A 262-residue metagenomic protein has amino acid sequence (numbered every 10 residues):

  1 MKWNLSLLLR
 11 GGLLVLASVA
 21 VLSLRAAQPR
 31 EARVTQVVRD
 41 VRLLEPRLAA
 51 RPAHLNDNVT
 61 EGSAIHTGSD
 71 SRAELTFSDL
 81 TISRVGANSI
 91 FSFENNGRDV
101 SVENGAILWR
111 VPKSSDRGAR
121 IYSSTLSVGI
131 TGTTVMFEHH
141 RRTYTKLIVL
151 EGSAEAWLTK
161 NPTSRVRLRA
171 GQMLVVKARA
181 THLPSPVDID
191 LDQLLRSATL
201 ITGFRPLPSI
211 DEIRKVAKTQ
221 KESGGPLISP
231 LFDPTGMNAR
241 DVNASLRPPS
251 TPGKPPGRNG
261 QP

Functional and structural regions predicted by a protein language model:
K2-G12, L24-P29, A50-L55, R141-K146 (+1 more regions): C-terminal interaction modules
Q28-L44: Short N-terminal segments immediately surrounding and downstream of signal-peptide cleavage
V38-V41, D70-A73, T133-V135, A154: Generic short beta-strand segments
E45-G62, H66-S71, G86-A87, G132: N-terminal post-signal-peptidase region of extra-cytosolic proteins
R47, A53, V59-E61, D79 (+3 more regions): Short, solvent-exposed loop/turn positions at domain surfaces that link secondary-structure elements or cap domain
S63-V128, L147-A156: Short, small-residue-rich packing micro-motifs
I90-E94, G132-M136, V176-A178: Extended lipid/amphipathic-ligand handling interfaces
